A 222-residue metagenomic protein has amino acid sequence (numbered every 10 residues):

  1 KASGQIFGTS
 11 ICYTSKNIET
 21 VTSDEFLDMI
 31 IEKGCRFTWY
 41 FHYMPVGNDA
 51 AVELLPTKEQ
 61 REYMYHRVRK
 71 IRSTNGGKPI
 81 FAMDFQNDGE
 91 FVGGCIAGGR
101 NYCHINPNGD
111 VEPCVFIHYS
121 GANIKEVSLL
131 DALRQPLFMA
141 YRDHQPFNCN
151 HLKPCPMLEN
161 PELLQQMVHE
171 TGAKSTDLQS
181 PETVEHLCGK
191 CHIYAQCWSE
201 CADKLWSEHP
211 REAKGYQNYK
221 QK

Functional and structural regions predicted by a protein language model:
K1-G94, G98, P107-N108, E112 (+1 more regions): Radical SAM enzyme [4Fe-4S]-AdoMet core and its adjacent flexible, acidic and glycine-rich loops/tails across
F116-K222: Flexible mid-to-C-terminal extensions adjoining Fe-S/redox cofactors in radical SAM and related proteins
